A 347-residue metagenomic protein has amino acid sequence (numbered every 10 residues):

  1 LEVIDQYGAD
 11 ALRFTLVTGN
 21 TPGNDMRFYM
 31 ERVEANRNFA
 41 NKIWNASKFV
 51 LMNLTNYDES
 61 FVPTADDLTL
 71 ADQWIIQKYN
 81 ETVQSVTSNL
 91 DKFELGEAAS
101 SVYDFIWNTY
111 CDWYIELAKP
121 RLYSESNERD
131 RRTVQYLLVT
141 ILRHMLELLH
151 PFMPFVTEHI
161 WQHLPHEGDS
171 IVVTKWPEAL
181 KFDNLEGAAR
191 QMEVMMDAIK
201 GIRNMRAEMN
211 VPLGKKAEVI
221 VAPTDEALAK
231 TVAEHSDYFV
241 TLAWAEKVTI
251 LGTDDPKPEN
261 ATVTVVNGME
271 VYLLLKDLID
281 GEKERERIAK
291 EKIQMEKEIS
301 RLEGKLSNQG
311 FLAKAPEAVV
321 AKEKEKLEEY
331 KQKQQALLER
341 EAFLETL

Functional and structural regions predicted by a protein language model:
L1-N24: Alpha-helical recognition segments enriched in aromatics with Gly/Pro capping that present substrate-recognition
E2, Y29-L347: Feature 926 captures the class I aminoacyl-tRNA synthetase adenylation module centered on the KMSKS loop
